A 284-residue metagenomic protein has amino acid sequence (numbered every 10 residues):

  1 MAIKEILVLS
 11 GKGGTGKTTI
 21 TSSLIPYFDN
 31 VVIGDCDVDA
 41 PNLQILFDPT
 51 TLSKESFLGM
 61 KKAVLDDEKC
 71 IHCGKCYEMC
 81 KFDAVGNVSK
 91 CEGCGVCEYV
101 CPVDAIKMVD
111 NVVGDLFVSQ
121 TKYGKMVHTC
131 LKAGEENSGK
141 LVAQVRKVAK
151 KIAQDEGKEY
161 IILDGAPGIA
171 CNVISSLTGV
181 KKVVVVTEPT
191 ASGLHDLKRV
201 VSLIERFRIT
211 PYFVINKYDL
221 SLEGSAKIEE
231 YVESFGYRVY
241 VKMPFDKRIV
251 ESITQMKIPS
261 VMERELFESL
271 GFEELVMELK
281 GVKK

Functional and structural regions predicted by a protein language model:
M1-F28: Walker A (P-loop) phosphate-binding motif
V31-Q44, D110-D115: Short beta-strand-centered segment that lines the nucleotide-binding/catalytic pocket of NTP-utilizing
D37, C130-A133, N137, Q144-V173: Switch II (G3) loop of P-loop NTPases
V38-D39, G168, T190-S192, Y218-L222 (+1 more regions): Conserved nucleotide-binding/hydrolysis micro-motifs of P-loop NTPases
D48-D67, M126: N-terminal glycine-rich dinucleotide-binding loop that anchors FAD/FMN and/or NAD(P) in oxidoreductases
I71, K75-E92, V96-V112: Iron-sulfur cluster-binding cysteine motifs and their immediate structural context in ferredoxin-like electron-transfer
A170-A191, L197: Inter-motif core of Ras-like GTPase G domains
L203-K284: C-terminal lobe/tail of nucleotide-utilizing enzymes
